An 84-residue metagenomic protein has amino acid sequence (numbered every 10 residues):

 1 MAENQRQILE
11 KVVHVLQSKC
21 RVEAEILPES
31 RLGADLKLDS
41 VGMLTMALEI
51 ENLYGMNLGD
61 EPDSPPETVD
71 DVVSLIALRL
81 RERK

Functional and structural regions predicted by a protein language model:
A2-L38, G42-A47, N52-K84: Phosphopantetheine-dependent thiolation modules in NRPS/PKS and related acyl-activating systems
